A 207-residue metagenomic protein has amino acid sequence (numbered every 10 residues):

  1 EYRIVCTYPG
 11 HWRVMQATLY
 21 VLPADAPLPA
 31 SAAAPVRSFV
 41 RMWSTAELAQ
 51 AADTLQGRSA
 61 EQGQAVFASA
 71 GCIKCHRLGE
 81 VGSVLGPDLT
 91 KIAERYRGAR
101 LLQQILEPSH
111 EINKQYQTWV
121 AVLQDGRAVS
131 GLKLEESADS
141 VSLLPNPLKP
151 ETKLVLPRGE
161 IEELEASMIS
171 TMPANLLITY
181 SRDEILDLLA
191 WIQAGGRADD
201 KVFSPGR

Functional and structural regions predicted by a protein language model:
R3-V5, R13-R58, L78, W191-R207: Post-cleavage N-terminal segment of exported redox proteins
V5-C6, G131: Short alpha-helical segments in extracytoplasmic peptidoglycan/chitin-binding modules and envelope-associated proteins
T7, H11, A24, L48 (+8 more regions): Sec-exported extracytoplasmic/periplasmic mature domains
T18, V81-E107, T118-A166: Gly/Gly-Pro-rich "capping" loops immediately C-terminal to redox-active cysteine motifs in periplasmic/lumenal
A33-A68, S83-L85, Y96-R100, Q124-R127 (+2 more regions): Electrostatic cytochrome c docking/interface patches
P35, F39, T54-Q56, L106 (+6 more regions): C-terminal capping alpha-helices of c-type cytochrome domains
G63, S69-G79, L89, L188-I192: The canonical Cys-X-X-Cys-His
E111-Q115: Active-site phosphate-binding and catalytic loops of NTP-dependent enzymes
